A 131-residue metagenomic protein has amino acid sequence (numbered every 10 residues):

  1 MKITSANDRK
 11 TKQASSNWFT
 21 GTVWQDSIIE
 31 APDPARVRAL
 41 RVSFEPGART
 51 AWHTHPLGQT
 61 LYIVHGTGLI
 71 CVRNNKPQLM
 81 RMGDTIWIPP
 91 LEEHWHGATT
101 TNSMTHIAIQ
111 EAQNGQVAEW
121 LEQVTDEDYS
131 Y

Functional and structural regions predicted by a protein language model:
M1-R36, V117-Y131: A short, N-terminal "cap"/entry segment at the start of jelly-roll beta-barrel domains of the cupin/DSBH fold
W24-S27, R38-H55: Conserved short histidine dyad/triad with adjacent acidic residue
T50-W52, I70-C71, I88, E93-T100: Short beta-strand His + acidic residue motifs that chelate non-heme Fe in jelly-roll/DSBH and cupin folds
L57-L69, R73-N74: Glycine- and acidic-residue-biased ligand/ion/polar-headgroup-sensing regions
T60, W87, T101-L121: A short hydrophobic beta-strand segment most commonly corresponding to one strand of the jelly-roll/cupin
N74-L91: Short acidic-glycine-tyrosine-enriched beta hairpin
